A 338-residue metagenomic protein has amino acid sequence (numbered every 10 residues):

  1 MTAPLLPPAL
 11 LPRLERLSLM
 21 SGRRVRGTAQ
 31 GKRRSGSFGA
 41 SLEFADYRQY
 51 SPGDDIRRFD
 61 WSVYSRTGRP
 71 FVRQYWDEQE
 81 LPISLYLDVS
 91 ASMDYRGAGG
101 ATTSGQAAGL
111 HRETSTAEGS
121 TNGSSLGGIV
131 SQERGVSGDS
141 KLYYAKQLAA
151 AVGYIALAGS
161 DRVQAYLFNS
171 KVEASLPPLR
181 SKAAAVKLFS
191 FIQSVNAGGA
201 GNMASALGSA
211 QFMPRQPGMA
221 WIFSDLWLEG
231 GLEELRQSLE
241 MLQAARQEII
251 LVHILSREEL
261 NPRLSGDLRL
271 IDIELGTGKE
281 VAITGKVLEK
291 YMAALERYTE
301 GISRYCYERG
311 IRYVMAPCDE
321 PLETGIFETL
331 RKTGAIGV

Functional and structural regions predicted by a protein language model:
M1-G36, E43, F212-G218, G230-V338: Von Willebrand factor type A / integrin I
M1-L179, M219, F223-S224, G230 (+3 more regions): An amphipathic, basic-hydrophobic helix/alpha-beta surface used to engage anionic, phosphate-rich ligands or surfaces
R57, Q79-P82, A184, G199 (+3 more regions): Helical mechanochemical/support elements of P-loop NTPase systems and associated helical scaffolds
M93, G97, I192-N196, G310-Y313: Short amphipathic alpha-helical interaction patches enriched in hydrophobic/aromatic residues with interspersed Lys/Arg
Y143, A197-A204, A293-E296: Conserved phosphate-coordination/catalytic loops
Q147, A151, G201-G208, E233 (+2 more regions): Short, contiguous clusters of charged residues that form electrostatic/catalytic patches at enzyme active sites, used
S175-R180, E280-T284: Short amphipathic beta-strand/extended segments with alternating polar/hydrophobic composition
A184-G218, E233: Von Willebrand factor
